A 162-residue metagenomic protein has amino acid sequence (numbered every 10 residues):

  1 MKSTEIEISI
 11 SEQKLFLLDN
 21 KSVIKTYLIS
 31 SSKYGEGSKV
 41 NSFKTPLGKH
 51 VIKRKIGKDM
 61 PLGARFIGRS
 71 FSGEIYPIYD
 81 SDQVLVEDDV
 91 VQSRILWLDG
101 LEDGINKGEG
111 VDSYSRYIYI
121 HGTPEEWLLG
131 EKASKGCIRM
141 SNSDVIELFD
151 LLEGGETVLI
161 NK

Functional and structural regions predicted by a protein language model:
M1-T4, L28-S42, E74-D82: N-terminal post-signal-peptidase region of extra-cytosolic proteins
I8-K14, L152: A short, compositionally biased
S11, N20-S22, S32-Y34, K55-G57 (+2 more regions): Solvent-exposed coil/turn segments that connect beta secondary-structure elements in extracytoplasmic/periplasmic
E12-K14, K49, I95: Structural motif
L28-I56, M60-F66: Electropositive
L62-K162: Exported/periplasmic cell-wall-interacting domains
